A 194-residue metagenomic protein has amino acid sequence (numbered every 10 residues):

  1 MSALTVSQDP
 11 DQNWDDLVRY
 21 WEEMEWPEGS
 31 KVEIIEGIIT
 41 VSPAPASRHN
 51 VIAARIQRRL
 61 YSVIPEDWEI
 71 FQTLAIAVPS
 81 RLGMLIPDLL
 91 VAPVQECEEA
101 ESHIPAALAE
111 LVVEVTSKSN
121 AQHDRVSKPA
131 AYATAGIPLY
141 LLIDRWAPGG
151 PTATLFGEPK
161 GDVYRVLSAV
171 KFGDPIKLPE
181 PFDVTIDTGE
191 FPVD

Functional and structural regions predicted by a protein language model:
M1-A135, L139-D194: Gly/Pro/Ser/Thr-rich low-complexity, intrinsically disordered segments predominantly at protein N-termini
